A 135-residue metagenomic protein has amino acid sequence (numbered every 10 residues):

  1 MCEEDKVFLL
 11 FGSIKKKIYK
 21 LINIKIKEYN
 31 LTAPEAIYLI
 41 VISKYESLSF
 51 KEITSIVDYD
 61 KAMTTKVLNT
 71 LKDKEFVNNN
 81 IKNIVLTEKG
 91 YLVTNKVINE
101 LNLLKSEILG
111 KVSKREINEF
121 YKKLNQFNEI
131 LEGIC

Functional and structural regions predicted by a protein language model:
M1-F8, E28, D73, K114-C135: Short, Lys/Arg-enriched, disordered terminal segments
M1-Y29, K74-F76, N83-I84, L92: N-terminal leader segment of winged-helix/HTH proteins
L10, I37-V41, M63, E100 (+1 more regions): Residue-level recognition of specific faces of alpha-helices
K15, T94, N128-L131: A structural signal for well-ordered alpha-helices, especially hydrophobic packing surfaces of coiled-coils
Y19, T70-N125: Charged, amphipathic alpha-helical coiled-coil/dimerization segments
K20-M63: N-terminal helix-turn-helix DNA-binding core of bacterial DNA-binding proteins
